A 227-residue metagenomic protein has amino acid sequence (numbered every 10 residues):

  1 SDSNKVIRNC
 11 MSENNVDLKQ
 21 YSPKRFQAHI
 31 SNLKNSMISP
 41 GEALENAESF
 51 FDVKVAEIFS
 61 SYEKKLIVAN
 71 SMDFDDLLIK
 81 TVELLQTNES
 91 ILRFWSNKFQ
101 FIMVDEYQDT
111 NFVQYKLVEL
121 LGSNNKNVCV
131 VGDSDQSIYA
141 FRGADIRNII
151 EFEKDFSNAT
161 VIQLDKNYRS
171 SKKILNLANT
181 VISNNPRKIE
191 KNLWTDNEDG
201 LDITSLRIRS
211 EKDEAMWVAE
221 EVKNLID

Functional and structural regions predicted by a protein language model:
S1, I7, I30, D73 (+3 more regions): Residue-level signature of catalytic and energy-coupling elements of molecular machines, predominantly ATP/GTP-dependent
S1-H29, K34, E42-L44, L206 (+1 more regions): Conserved P-loop NTPase-based nucleic-acid remodeling module centered on helicase motor cores
L18, K34-P40, S71, N125-K126 (+1 more regions): Proline-centered turn/helix-capping motifs that create local helix->coil transitions or kinks
Y21-R25, M72, F94, K188: Alpha-helix N-cap and coil->helix boundary residues
S49-E151, Q163-S170: Conserved helicase NTPase motor core
E153-D155: ASCE P-loop NTPase helicase motor core
S157-T160, D165-D227: Helicase P-loop NTPase motor core
